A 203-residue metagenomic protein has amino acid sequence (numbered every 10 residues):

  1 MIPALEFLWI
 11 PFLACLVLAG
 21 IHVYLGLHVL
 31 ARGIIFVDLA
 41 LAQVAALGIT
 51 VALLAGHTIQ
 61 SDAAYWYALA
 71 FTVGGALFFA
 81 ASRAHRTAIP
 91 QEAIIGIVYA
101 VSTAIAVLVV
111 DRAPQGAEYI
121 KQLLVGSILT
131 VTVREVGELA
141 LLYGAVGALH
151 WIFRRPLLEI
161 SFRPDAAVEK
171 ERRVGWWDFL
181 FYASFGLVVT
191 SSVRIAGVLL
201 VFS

Functional and structural regions predicted by a protein language model:
M1-G20, S61-A63, Q91: Membrane-interfacial amphipathic/re-entrant helices at transmembrane-helix boundaries
E6-P11, A63-A64, A106, V146 (+1 more regions): Short alpha-helical transmembrane interface motifs in multi-pass membrane proteins
A14, L18-H22, A42-V44, G48 (+8 more regions): Alpha-helical transmembrane segments in multi-pass membrane proteins
L27-A40, I49-Q115: Short loop segments and helix-boundary regions at transmembrane helix junctions of multi-pass inner-membrane proteins
V29, G33-I34, S82-T87, P114 (+6 more regions): Membrane-interfacial segments
R86, Q91-P156: Transmembrane helix-bundle core of multi-pass membrane transporters and related energy-transducing complexes
I128, G186-S203: Inter-helical junctions in multi-pass inner-membrane proteins, predominant in energy-converting antiporter-like
A148-F181: Membrane-helix/interface signature in polytopic inner-membrane proteins
